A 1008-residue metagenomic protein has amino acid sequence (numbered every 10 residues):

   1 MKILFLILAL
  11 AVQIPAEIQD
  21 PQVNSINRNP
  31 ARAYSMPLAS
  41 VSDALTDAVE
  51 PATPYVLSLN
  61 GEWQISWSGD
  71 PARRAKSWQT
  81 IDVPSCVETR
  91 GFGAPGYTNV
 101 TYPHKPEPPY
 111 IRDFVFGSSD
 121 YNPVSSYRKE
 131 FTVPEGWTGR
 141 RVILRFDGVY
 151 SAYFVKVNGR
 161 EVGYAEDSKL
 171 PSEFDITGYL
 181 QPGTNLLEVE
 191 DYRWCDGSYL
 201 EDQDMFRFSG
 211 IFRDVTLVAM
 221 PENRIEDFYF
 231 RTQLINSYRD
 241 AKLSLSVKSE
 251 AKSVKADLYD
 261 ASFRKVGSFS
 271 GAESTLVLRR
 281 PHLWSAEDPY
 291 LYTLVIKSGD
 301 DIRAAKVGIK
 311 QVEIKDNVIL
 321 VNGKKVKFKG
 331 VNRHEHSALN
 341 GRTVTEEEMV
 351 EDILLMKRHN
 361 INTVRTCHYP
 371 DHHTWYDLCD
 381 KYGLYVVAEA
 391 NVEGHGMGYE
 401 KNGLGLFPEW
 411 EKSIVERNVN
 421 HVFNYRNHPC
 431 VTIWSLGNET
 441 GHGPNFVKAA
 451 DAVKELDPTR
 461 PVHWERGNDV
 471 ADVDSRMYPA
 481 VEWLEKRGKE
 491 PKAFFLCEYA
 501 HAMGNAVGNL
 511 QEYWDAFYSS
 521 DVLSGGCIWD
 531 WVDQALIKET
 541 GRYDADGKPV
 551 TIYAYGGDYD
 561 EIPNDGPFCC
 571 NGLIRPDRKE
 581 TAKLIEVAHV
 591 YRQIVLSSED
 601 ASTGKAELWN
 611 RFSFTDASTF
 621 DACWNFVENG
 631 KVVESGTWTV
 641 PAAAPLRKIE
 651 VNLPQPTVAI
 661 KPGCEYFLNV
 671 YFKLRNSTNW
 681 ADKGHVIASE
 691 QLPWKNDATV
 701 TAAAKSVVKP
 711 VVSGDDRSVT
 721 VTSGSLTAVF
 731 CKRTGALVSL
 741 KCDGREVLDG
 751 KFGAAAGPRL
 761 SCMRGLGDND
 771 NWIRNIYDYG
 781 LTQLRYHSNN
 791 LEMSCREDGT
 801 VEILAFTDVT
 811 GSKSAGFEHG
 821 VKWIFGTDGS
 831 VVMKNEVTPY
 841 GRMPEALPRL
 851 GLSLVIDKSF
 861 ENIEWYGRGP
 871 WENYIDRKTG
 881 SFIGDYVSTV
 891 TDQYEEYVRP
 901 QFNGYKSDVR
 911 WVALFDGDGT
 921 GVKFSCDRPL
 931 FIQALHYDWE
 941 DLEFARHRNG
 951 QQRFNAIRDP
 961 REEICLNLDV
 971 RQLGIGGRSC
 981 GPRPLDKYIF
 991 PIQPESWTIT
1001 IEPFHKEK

Functional and structural regions predicted by a protein language model:
I14-R145, C195, Y199-Q203, F208-I211 (+4 more regions): Extended carbohydrate-recognition surfaces in non-catalytic/accessory domains of CAZymes and lectin-like proteins
S25-R28, S66-S68, G117-D227, K265 (+3 more regions): Accessory beta-strand-rich segments of carbohydrate-active enzymes
P54-R73, N122, V149, R207-G210 (+7 more regions): Substrate-binding clefts and catalytic carboxylate motifs of secreted carbohydrate-active enzymes
T89, T98, R193, S285 (+3 more regions): Beta-strand/loop-rich accessory regions of lumenal/periplasmic or secreted enzymes, predominantly carbohydrate-active
T89-V133, W137-R145, Y150-V157, G163-E166 (+6 more regions): Active-site-adjacent substrate/metal-binding segments within catalytic domains of carbohydrate-active enzymes
A94, N99, P103, P108-G117 (+13 more regions): An acidic-aromatic loop/edge-strand motif
V155-V157, R239-F269, L294, K605-T637 (+2 more regions): Beta-strand-rich binding/interaction modules
I353-M356, T363-L573: Substrate-binding/catalytic cleft of secreted carbohydrate-active enzymes, primarily glycoside hydrolases
